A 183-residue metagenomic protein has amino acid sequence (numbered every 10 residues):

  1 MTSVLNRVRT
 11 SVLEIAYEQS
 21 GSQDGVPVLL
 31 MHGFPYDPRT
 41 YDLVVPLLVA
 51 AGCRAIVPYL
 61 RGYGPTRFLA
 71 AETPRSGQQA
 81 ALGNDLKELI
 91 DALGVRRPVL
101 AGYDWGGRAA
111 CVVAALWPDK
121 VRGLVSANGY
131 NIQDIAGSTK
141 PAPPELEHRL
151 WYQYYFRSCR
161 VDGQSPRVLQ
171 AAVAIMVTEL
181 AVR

Functional and structural regions predicted by a protein language model:
M1-V28, A50-R54, E72, V95: Alpha/beta-hydrolase fold catalytic core
S3-S11, P38, V44, R54 (+2 more regions): Secondary-structure boundary/capping motif
S11, P35, A80: Conserved phosphate-coordination/catalytic loops
E14-I15, P27, Y63-A101, W105-R183: Flexible "cap/lid" subdomain of the alpha/beta-hydrolase fold that forms the substrate-access gate
E18-F68, L89: Conserved HGGG/HGGXW glycine-rich cap/lid loop of the alpha/beta-hydrolase fold
